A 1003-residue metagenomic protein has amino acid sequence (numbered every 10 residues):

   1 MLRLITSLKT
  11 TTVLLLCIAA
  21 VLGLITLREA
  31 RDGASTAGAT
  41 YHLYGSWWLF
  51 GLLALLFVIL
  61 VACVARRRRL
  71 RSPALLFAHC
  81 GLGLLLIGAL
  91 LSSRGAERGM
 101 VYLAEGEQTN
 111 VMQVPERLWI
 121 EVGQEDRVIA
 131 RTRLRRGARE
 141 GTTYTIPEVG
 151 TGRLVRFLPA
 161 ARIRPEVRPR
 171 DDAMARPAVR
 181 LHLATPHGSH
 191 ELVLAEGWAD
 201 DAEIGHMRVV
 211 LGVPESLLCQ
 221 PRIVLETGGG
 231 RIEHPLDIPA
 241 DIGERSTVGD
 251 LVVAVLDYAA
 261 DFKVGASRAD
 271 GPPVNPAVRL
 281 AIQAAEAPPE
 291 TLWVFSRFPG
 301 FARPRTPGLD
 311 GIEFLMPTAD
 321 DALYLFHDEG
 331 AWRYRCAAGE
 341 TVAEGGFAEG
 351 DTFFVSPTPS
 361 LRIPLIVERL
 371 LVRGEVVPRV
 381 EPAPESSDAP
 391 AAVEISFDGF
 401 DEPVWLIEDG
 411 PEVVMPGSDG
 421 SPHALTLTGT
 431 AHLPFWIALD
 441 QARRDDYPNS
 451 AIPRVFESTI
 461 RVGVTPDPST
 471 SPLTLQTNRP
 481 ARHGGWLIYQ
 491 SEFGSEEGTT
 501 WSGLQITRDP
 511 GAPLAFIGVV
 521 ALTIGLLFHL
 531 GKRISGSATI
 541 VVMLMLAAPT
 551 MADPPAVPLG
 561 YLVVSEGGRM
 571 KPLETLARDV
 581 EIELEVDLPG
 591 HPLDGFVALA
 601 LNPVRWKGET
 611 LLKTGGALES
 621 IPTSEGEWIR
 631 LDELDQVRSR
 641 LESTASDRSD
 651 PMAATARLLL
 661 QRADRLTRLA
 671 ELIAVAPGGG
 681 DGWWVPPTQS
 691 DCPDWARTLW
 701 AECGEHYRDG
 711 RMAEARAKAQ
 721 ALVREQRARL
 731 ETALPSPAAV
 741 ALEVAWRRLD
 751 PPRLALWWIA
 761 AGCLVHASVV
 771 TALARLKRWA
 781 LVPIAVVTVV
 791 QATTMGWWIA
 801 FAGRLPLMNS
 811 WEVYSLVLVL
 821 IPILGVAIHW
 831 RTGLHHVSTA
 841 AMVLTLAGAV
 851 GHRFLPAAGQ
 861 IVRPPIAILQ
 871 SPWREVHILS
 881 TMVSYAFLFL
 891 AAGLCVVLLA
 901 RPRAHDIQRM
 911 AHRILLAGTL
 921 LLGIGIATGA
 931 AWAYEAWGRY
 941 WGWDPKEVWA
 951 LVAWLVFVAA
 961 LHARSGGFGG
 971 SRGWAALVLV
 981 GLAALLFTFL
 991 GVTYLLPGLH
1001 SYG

Functional and structural regions predicted by a protein language model:
M1-T12, W779: N-terminal membrane topogenic signal
T6, I534-I540, D553, P558 (+1 more regions): Polytopic transmembrane helical bundles with strong interfacial aromatic enrichment
C17-D32: Alpha-helical transmembrane segments of multi-pass membrane proteins
G33-L43: Perimembrane loop-to-helix junctions flanking transmembrane segments
G45-E116, G503-T539: Internal alpha-helical transmembrane segments
V101-T507, M551-A745: Soluble non-transmembrane domains of integral membrane proteins
R454-S471, L475-Q476, L487-G494, L514-I517 (+5 more regions): Extended, compositionally biased non-globular segments
A547-P549: N-terminal signal peptide c-region/cleavage motif recognized by signal peptidases
